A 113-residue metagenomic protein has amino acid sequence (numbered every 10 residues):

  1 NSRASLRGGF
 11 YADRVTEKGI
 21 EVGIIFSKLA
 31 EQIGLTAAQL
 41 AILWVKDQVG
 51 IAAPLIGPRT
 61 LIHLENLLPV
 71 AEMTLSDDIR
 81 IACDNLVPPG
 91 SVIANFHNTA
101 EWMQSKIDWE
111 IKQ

Functional and structural regions predicted by a protein language model:
N1-K28, Q32, D47-I51, E65-Q113: Terminal-tail/helix-coil boundary detector
L40: Glycine/threonine-rich phosphate-binding loop and adjacent beta-strand/alpha-helix elements that clamp
P54-I56: Hydrophobic faces of well-ordered beta-strands that scaffold small-molecule active sites in alpha/beta enzyme cores
